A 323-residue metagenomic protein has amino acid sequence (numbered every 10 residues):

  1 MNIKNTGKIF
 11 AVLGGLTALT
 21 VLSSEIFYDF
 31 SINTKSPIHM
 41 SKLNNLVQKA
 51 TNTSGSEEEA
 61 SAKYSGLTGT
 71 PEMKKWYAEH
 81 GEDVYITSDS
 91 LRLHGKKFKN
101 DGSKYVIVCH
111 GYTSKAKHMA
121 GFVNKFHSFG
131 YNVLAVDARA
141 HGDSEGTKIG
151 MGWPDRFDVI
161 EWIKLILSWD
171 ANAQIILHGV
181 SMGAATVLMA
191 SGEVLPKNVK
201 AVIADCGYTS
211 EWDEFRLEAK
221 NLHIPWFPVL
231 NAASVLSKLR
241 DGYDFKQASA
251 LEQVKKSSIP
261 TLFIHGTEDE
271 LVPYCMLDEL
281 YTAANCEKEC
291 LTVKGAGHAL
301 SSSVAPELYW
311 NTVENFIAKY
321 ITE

Functional and structural regions predicted by a protein language model:
I9-T87: An N-terminal hydrophobic leader/cap segment in hydrolases
V123-E145: Conserved alpha/beta-hydrolase
H141-D170, Q174: Catalytic nucleophile-loop/oxyanion-hole region of alpha/beta-hydrolase and closely related hydrolase-like folds
M189-Y243: Hydrolase active-site cap/lid region
A250, I259, P273-T282: Short alpha-helix in the alpha/beta-hydrolase fold that links the catalytic acid
K256-S258, F263-H265, D269: Short beta-strand/loop motif that positions the catalytic acidic residue of the alpha/beta-hydrolase fold
Y281-A299, T312: Catalytic histidine neighborhood in serine/cysteine hydrolases with alpha/beta-hydrolase-type architecture
V304-E323: Catalytic active-site module of serine/aspartate enzymes centered on a nucleophile-bearing elbow/loop
